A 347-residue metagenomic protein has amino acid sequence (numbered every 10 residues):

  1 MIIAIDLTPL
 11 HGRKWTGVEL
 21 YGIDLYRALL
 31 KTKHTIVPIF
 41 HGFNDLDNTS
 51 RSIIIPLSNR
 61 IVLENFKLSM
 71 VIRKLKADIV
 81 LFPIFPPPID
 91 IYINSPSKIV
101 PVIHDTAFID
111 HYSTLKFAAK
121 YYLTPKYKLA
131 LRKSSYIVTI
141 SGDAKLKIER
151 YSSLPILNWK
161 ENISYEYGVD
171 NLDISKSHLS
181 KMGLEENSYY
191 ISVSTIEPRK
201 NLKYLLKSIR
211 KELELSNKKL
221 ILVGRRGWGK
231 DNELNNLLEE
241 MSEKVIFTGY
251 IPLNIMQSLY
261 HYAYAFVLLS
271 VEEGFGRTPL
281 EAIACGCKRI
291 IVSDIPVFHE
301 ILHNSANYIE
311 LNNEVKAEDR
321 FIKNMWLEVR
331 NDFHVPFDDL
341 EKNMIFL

Functional and structural regions predicted by a protein language model:
M1-L347: Carbohydrate transferase catalytic cores enriched for Leloir-type hexosyltransferases
